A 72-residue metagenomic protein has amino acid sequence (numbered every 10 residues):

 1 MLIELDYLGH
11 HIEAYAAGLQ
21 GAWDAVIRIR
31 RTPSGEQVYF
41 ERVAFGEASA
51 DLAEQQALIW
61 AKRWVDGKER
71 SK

Functional and structural regions predicted by a protein language model:
M1-P33: N-terminal segment of the canonical double-stranded RNA-binding domain
L2-D6, V38, W60, W64-K72: Intrinsically disordered, low-complexity regions
E13-Y15, V43, W60: Residue-level detector of intrinsically disordered, flexible termini and proteolytic processing junctions
Y15, R31, E47-A48, K68 (+1 more regions): Amphipathic alpha-helical interaction segments
R30-T32, R42-V43, Q56-L58, K72: Short, charged/polar low-complexity linear motifs in solvent-exposed/disordered segments
Q37-L52: A short, exposed loop/beta-hairpin motif centered on an aromatic-Gly-Thr core
A48-D66: A short, charged, amphipathic alpha-helix used as a generic interaction element across diverse proteins
